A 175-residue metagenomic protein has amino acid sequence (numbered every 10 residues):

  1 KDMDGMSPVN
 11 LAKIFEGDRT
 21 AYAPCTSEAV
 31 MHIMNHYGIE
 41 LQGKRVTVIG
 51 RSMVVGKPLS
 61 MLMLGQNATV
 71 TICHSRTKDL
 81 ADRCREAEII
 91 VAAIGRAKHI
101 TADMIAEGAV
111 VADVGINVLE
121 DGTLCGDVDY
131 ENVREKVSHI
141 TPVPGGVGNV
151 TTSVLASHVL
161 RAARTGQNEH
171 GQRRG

Functional and structural regions predicted by a protein language model:
K1-F15, A112-Q167: Rossmann-fold NAD(P)-binding glycine/threonine-rich loop
A12, T20-V110, T123-R134: Glycine-rich phosphate/diphosphate-binding loop of Rossmann-like nucleotide-binding domains
G171-Q172: Short, charge-rich patches within N-terminal targeting peptides
G175: Phosphate-binding loop/pocket of nucleotide- and phosphate-handling active sites
